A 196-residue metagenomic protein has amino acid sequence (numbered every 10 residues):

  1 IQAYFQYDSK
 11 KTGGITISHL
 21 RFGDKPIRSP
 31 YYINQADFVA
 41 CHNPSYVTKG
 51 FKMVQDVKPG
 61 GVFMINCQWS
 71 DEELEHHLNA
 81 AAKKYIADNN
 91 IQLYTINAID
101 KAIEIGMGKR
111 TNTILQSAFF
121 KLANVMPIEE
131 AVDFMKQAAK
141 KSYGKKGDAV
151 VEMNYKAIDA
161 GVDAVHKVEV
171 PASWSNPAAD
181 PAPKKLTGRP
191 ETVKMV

Functional and structural regions predicted by a protein language model:
I1-M195: Active-site cofactor/cluster-binding pocket
